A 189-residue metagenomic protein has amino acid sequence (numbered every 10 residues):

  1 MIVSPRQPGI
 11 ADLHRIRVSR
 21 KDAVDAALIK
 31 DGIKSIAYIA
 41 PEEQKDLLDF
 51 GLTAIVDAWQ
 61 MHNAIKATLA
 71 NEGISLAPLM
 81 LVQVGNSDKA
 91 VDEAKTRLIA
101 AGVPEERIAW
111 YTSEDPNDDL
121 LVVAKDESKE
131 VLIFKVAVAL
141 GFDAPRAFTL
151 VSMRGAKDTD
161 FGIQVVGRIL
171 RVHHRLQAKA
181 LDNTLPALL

Functional and structural regions predicted by a protein language model:
M1-A11, A27: Conserved helicase ATPase motor motifs in RecA-like P-loop NTPase domains
M1-S4, R107-T112, L132: Short, hydrophobic beta-strand segments that form beta-sheet elements in well-ordered domains
R6, Y38-A40, S113-P116, A156: Short, solvent-exposed coil/turn elements at secondary-structure transition points
Q7-P8, G85-D88, V138-A139, A156-K157: Short, solvent-exposed loop/turn segments at secondary-structure junctions
P8-S19, L176-A180: Flexible phosphate/Mg2+-sensing switch loops adjacent to catalytic phosphate-binding sites
D12-Y111: Conserved interdomain linker/interface between the two RecA-like ATPase lobes of SF2 helicase motors
P116-L189: Conserved RecA-like P-loop NTPase helicase motor core
